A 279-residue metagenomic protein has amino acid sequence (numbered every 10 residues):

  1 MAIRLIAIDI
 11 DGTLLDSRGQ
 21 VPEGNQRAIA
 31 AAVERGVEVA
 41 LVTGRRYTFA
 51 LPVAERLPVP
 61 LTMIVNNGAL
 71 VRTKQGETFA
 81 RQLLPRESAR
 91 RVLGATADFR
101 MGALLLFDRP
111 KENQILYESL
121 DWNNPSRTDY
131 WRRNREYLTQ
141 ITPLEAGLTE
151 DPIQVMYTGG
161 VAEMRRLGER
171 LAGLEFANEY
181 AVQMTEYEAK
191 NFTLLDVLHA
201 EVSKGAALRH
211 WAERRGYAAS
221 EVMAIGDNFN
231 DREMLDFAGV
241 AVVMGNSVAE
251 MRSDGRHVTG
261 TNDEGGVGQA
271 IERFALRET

Functional and structural regions predicted by a protein language model:
M1-I8, A30, E34: Non-catalytic pre-domain segments flanking phosphatase-related domains
M1-L5, V21-P22, L194-T279: Mg2+-dependent phosphoryl-transfer enzymes with acidic/Ser/Thr/Gly-rich catalytic loops
Q20-T128: Active-site phosphate-binding/coordination module
A32, T43, N67, V155 (+3 more regions): Residue-level signal for inorganic ion chemistry
G36-A40, V59-L61, I153-Q154, S220-E221 (+2 more regions): Short active-site oxyanion
L57-V59, N67, F176-N178, F237-A238 (+1 more regions): Short, structured coil segments at secondary-structure junctions
L106-I225: Conserved acidic, metal-coordinating active-site core of Asp-based, Mg2+-dependent phosphoryl-transfer enzymes
